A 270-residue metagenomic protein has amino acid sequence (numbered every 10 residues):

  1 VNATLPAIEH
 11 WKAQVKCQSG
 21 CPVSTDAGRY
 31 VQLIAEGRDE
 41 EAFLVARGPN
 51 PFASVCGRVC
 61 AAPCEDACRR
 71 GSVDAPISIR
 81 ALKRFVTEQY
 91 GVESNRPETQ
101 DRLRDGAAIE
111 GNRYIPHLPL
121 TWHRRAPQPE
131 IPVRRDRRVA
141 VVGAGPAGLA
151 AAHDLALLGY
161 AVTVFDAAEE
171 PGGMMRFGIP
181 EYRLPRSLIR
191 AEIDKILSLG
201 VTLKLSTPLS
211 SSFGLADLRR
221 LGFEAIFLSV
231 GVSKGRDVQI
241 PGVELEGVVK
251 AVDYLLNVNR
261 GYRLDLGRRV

Functional and structural regions predicted by a protein language model:
V1-R135, R186, L228-L255: Ferredoxin-type iron-sulfur electron-transfer modules and their immediate structural context
D39, A161-T163, T202, E224: Residue-level detector of anion-binding/catalytic polar loops
F43-N50, L82, M174-F223: N-terminal Rossmann-like dinucleotide/flavin-binding domain of flavoprotein oxidoreductases that bind FAD/FMN
P51, G145-P146, E170: Residue-level detector of alpha-helix initiation sites
V141-V142, F223-G231: Short hydrophobic core segments
V142-F165, L205-R219, K234-R236, D253-V270: Rossmann-like dinucleotide/flavin-binding elements
Y160-R176: Glycine-rich FAD pyrophosphate-binding loop
